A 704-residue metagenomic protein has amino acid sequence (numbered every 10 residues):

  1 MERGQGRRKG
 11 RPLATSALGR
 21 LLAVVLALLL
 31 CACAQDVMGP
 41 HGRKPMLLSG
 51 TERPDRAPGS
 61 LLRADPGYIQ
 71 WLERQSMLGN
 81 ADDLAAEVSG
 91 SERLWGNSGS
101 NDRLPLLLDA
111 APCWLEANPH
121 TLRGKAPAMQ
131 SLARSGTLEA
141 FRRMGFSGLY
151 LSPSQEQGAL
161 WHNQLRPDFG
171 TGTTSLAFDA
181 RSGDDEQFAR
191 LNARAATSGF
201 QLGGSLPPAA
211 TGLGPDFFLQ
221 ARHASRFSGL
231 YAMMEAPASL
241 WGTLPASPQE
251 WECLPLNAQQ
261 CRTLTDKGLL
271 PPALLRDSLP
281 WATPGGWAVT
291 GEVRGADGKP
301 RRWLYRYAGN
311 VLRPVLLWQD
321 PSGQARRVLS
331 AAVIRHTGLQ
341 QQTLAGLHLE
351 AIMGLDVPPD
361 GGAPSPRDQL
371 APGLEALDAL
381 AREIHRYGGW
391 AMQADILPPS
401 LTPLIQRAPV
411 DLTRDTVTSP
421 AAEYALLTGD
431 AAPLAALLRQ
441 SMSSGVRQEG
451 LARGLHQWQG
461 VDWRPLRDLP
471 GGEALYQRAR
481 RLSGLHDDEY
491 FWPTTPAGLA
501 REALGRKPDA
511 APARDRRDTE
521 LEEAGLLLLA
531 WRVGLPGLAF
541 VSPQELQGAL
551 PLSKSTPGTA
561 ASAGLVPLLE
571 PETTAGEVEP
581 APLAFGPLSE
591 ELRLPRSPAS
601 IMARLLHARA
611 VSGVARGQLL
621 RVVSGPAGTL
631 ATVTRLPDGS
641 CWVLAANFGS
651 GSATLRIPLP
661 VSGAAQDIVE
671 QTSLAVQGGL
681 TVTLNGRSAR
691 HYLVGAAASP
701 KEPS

Functional and structural regions predicted by a protein language model:
M1-S16: N-terminal secretory signal peptides that target proteins for export/translocation
V24-L30: Hydrophobic core
V37-I657, V669-E670, V676-S704: Active-site and adjacent substrate-binding regions of carbohydrate-active enzymes
S662-Q671: Short aromatic-acidic-glycine turn motif
